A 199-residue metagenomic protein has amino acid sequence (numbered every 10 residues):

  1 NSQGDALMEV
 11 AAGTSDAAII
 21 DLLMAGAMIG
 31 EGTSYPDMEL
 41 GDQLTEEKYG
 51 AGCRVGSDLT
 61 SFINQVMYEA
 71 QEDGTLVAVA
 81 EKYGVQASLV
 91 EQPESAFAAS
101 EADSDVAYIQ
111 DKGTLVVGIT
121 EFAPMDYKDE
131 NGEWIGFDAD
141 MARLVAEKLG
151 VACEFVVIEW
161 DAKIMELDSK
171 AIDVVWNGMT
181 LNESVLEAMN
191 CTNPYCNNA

Functional and structural regions predicted by a protein language model:
N1, E39-L40, M67-A107, D111: Ligand-binding clefts/hinges and TM-proximal coupling segments of bilobed small-molecule sensing domains
N1-D5, G56, V151-F155, E159-A162 (+3 more regions): A conserved helix-loop-strand patch within extracytoplasmic ligand-binding domains of the periplasmic binding
G4, I19, R54-S61, A70-Q71 (+2 more regions): Soluble non-cytosolic domains of exported or imported proteins
G4-T45, A162-M165, G178-E187: A ligand-binding cleft/hinge motif common to bilobed small-molecule-binding domains
V10-A11, A51, I63, V145 (+1 more regions): Hydrophobic residues within well-ordered alpha-helices
L22, G26-Q65, Q86-A99, Y195-A199: Periplasmic-binding protein-like
K48-G50, P124-D129, V185-L186: A short acidic, helix-capping loop that chelates divalent metal ions and anchors anionic groups
A78, K82, A102-M179: Extracytoplasmic small-molecule ligand-binding "clamshell" domains of the periplasmic binding protein/Venus flytrap
